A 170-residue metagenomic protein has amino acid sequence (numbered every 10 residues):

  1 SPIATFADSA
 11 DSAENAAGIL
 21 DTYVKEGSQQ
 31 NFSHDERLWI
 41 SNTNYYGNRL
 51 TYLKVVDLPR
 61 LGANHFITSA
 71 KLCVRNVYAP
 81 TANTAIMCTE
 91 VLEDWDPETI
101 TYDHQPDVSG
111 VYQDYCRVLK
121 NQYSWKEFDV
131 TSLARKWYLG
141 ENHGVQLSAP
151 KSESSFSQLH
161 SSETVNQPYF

Functional and structural regions predicted by a protein language model:
P2-R60, E90-D96, S109, A149-S154 (+1 more regions): Flexible, small-residue-rich N-terminal segments that precede or flank a structured functional core
Y46-G47, L58-S69, W137-Y138: Extracellular/lumenal carbohydrate-interaction signature centered on repeated Trp-anchored short motifs
L50-Y52, S69-K71, Y123-E127: Intrinsic-disorder/low-complexity, polar/charged segments enriched in Ser/Thr/Lys/Arg/Asp/Glu/Gln
L53-V56, H65-A79, F170: A short beta-strand element within beta-rich, extracytoplasmic domains of secreted/secretory-pathway proteins
Y78-H143: Beta-strand-rich interaction/scaffold domains
P80-T84, E153-H160: Extracytoplasmic/secreted cell-surface and envelope-processing proteins
Y138-S155: Extracellular beta-strand ligand-recognition surfaces/modules
